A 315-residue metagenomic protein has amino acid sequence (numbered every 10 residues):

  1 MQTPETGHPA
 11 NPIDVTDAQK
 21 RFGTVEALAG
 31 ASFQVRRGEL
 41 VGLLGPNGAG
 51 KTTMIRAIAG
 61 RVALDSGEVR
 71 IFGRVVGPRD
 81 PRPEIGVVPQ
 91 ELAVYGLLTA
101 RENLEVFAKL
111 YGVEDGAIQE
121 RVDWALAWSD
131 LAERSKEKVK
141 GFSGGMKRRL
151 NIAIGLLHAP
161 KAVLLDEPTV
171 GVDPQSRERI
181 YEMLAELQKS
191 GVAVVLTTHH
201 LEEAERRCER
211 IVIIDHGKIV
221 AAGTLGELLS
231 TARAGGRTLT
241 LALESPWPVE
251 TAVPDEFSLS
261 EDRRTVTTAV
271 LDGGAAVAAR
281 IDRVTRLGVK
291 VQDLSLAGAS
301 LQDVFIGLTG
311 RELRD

Functional and structural regions predicted by a protein language model:
A59: Helix-to-loop junction immediately C-terminal to a conserved catalytic motif
G67-P81: Conserved ABC transporter NBD signature motif
E105, K109, G116-R134: Conserved ABC ATPase "signature" region
V163-E167: Catalytic Walker B motif of ABC-type/P-loop ATPase nucleotide-binding domains
Y181-L271: ABC transporter nucleotide-binding domain
